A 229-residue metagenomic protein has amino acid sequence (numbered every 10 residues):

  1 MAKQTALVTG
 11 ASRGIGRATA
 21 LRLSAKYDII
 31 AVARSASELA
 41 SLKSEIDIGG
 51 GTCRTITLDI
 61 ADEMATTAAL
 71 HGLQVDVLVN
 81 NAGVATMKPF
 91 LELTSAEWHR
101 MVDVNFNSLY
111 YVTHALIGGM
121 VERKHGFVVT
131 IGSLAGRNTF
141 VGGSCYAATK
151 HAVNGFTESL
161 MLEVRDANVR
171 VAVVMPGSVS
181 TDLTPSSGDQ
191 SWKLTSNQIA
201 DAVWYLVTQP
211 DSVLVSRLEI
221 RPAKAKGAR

Functional and structural regions predicted by a protein language model:
S12-R13: Conserved glycine-rich cofactor-binding loop
K26-S41: Conserved glycine-rich Rossmann-like NAD(P)H-binding loop of the short-chain dehydrogenase/reductase
P89-F90, E97-H99: Substrate-binding pocket helix/loop in short-chain dehydrogenase/reductase
T113, T149: Active-site helix of classical SDR
S133: Residue(s) in the substrate-gating loop at a strand-loop-helix junction that position the organic substrate next
N138, S159-V169: Active-site-adjacent segment of SDR/Rossmann-fold oxidoreductases
D166-V169, V173-V174, T181, G188-A228: C-terminal helical subdomain
